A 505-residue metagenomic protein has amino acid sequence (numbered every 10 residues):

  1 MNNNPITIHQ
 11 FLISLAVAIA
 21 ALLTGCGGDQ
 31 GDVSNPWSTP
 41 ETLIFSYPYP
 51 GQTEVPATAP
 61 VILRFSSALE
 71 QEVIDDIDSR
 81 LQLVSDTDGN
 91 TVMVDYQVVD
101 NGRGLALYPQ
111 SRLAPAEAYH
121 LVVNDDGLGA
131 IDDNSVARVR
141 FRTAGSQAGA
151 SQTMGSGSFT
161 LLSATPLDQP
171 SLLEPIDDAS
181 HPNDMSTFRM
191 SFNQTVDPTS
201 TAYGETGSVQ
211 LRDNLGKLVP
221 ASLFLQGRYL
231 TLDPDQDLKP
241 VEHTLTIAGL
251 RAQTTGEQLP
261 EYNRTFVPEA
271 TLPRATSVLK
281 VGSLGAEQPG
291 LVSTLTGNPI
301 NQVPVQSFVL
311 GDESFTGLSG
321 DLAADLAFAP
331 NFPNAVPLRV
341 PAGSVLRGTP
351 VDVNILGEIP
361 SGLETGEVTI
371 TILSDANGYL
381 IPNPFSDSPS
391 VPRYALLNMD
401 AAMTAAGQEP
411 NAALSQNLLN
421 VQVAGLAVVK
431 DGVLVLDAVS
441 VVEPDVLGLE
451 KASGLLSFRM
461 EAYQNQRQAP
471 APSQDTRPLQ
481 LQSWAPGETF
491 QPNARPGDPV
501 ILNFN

Functional and structural regions predicted by a protein language model:
N2-I13: Bacterial N-terminal signal peptides that target proteins for export
L22-G25: C-terminal motif of bacterial Sec signal peptides marking the signal peptidase cleavage site
G27-Q82, P115-H120, N124-D125, D132-S208 (+3 more regions): N-terminal non-catalytic regions of secreted/periplasmic and cell-surface proteins
T87-Y96, N214-S222: Surface-exposed loop/edge segments in extracytoplasmic proteins
D95, P109-S111, P220-A221, P234-D235: Beta-strand-rich interaction surfaces with strong enrichment in secreted/lumenal proteins
N101-L107, Q226-L232: Aromatic sugar-binding surface patches on proteins that engage polysaccharides or sugar-phosphate polymers
S111-E117, D235-E242: Surface-exposed, short loops/turns at beta-strand junctions within beta-sandwich domains
S200, G256-P260, V267-P486, F490-A494 (+1 more regions): Extracytosolic secretory-pathway proteins
